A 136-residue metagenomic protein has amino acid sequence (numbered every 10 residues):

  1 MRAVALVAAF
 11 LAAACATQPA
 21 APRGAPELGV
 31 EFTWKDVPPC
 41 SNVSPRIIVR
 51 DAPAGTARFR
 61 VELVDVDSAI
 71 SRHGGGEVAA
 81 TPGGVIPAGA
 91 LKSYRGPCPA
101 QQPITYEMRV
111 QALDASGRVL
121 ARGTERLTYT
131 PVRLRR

Functional and structural regions predicted by a protein language model:
V4-A14: Bacterial N-terminal signal peptides
C15-R136: N-terminus-centered regions that define maturation/targeting leaders and the start of the first functional domain
